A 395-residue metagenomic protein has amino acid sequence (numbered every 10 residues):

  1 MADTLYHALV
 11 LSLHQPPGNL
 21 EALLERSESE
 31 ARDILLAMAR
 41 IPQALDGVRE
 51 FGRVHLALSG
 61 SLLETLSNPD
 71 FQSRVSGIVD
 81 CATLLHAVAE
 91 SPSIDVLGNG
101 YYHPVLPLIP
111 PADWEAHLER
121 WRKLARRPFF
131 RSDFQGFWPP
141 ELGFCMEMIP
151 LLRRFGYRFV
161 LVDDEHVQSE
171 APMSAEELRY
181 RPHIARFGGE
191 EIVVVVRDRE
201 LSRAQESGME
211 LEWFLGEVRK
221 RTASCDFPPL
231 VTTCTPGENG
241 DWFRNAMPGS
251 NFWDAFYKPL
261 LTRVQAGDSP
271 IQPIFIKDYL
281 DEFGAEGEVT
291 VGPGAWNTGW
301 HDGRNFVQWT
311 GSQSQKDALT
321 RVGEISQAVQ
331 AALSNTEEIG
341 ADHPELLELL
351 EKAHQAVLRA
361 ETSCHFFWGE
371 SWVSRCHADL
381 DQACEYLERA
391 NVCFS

Functional and structural regions predicted by a protein language model:
A2-I41, D46-R49, S61-L62, L178-I192 (+3 more regions): Active-site and substrate-binding clefts of carbohydrate-active enzymes
Y6-L11, Q15-P110, H117, Q135-P139 (+2 more regions): Short, well-structured secondary-structure segments
G18-A22, T65-D70, L108-P110, P140-R153 (+4 more regions): A short acidic (Asp/Glu
S67-N68, L151-R158, D254, T290-N297: Short, electropositive alpha-helical surface patch
S76-A89, P172-A185, E212-R221: Alpha-helical scaffolding within the catalytic cores of extracellular/periplasmic polymer-degrading hydrolases
P92, R126-S132, F155-V160, C225-D226 (+1 more regions): Secondary-structure transition/capping motifs at alpha-helix termini and the adjoining loop/turn into the next element
D113-E141, R219-C234: CE4/NodB-like, metal-dependent polysaccharide N-deacetylase domain that modifies extracellular/periplasmic N-acetylated
C145-R197, R203: Surface-exposed loop and adjacent secondary-structure segments within mature catalytic domains
